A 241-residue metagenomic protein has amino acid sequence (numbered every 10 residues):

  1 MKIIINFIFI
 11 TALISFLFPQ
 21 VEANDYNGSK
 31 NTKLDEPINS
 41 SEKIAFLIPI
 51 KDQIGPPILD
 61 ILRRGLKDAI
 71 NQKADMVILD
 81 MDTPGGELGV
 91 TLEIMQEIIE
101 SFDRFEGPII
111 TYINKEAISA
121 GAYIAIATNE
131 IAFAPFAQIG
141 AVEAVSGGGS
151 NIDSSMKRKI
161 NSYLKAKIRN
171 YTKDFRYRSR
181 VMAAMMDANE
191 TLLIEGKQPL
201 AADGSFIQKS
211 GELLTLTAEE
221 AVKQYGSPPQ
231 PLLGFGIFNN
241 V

Functional and structural regions predicted by a protein language model:
M1-N6: Positively charged n-region of N-terminal signal peptides that target proteins for export
F7-F16: Bacterial N-terminal signal peptides
Q20-V241: Soluble extramembrane regions of membrane proteins in the secretory/endomembrane system
